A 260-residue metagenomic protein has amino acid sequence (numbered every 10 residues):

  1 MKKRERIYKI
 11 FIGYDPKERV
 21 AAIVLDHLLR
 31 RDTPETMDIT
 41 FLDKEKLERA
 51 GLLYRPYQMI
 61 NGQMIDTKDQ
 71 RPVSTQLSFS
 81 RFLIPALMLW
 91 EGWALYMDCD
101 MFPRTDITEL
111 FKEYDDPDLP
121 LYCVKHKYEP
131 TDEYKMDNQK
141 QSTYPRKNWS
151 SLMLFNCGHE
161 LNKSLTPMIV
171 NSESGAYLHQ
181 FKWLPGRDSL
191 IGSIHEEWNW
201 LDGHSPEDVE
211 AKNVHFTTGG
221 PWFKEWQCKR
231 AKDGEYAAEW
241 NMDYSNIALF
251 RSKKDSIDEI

Functional and structural regions predicted by a protein language model:
K2-K17, I23, T33-P34, I39-D43 (+2 more regions): A glycosyltransferase accessory/donor-loop signature
R6, R31-T36, L87-L95: Short, solvent-exposed loop/edge-beta patches enriched in aromatic
E18-R19, P103: Alpha-helix N-cap/loop-to-helix initiation residues
L29, P85, D100, M153 (+1 more regions): A residue-level signal for conserved active-site and pocket-lining positions in enzyme catalytic cores
T40-L87: Active-site-proximal specificity loops/subdomain of glycosyltransferases
S80-E129: GT-A fold catalytic core of metal-dependent nucleotide-sugar glycosyltransferases, centered on the diacidic
E113-L178: Conserved catalytic core of nucleotide-sugar-dependent glycosyltransferases
